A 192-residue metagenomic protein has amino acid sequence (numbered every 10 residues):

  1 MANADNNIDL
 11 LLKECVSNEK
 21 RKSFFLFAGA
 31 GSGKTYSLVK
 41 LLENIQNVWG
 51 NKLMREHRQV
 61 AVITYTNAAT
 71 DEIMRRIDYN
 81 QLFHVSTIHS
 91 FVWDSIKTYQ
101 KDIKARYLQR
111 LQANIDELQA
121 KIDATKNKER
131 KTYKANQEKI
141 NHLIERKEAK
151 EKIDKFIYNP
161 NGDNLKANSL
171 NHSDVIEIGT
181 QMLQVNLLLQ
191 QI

Functional and structural regions predicted by a protein language model:
M1-K104: P-loop NTPase Walker
M1-S32, Y36-S37, A124-I192: Accessory N-terminal region flanking or inserted into the helicase ATPase core in nucleic-acid motor proteins
H57-Q59, N67-H142, K155-P160, K166 (+1 more regions): Conserved P-loop NTPase-based nucleic-acid remodeling module centered on helicase motor cores
